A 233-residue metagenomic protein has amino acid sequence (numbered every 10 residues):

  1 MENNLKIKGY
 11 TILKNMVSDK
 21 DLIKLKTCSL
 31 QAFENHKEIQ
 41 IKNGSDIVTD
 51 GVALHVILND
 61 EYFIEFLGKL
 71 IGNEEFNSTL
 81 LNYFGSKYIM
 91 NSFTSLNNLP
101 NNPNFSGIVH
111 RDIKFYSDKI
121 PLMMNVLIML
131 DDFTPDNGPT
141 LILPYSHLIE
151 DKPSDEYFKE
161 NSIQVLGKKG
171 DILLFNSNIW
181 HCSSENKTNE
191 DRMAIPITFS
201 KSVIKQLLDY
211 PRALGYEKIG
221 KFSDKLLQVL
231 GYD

Functional and structural regions predicted by a protein language model:
M1-K8, L13-V109, F115-Y116: Non-heme Fe(II)-dependent double-stranded beta-helix
L13, I128, L173-F175: Short hydrophobic-aromatic micro-motifs
V17-D19, S95-N98, K114, F133-P135 (+3 more regions): Short, solvent-exposed loop/turn segments at secondary-structure junctions
I41, I179, S184-D233: Non-heme Fe(II)/2-oxoglutarate
S92-S95, V126-I128, I195-F199: A structural signal for short, well-ordered beta-strand segments
N102-G167, I204-L214: Catalytic core of non-heme Fe(II) oxygenases with the double-stranded beta-helix
S162, K169, E190-A194: Active-site lining segments that contact anionic ligands and/or coordinate catalytic metals
G167-H181: Conserved metal-binding segment of the jelly-roll/cupin
